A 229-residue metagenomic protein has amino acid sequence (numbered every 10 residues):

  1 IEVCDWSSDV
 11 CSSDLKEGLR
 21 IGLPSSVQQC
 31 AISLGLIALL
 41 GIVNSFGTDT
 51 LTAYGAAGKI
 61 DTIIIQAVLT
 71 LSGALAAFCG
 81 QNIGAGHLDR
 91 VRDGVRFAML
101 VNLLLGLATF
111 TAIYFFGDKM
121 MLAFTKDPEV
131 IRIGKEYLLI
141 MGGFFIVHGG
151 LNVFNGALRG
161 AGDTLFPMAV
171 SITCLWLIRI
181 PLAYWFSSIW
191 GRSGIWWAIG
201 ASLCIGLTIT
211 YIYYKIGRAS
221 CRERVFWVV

Functional and structural regions predicted by a protein language model:
I1-V10, A219, E223-V229: Single conserved hydrophobic/aromatic residue that forms the stacking wall/gate of nucleotide- or nucleobase-binding
C11-A38, I63, A67, L71 (+1 more regions): Hydrophobic faces of transmembrane alpha-helices in multi-pass small-molecule transporters and flippases across diverse
C30-K59, I63, Q81, K119-P128 (+1 more regions): Helix-terminus/linker motif at the lipid-water interface of multi-pass membrane proteins
Y54-G117, H148-V170: Small-residue-rich hydrophobic transmembrane alpha-helices
V68, P128-L151: Alpha-helical transmembrane segments of multi-pass membrane proteins
A108-I131, K135: Short membrane-interface helical motifs at transmembrane helix boundaries in multi-pass membrane transporters
G117, A123, R132, L175-T208: Membrane-interface helix-loop junctions in multi-pass transport and translocation proteins
L203-R224: Multi-pass alpha-helical transporter architecture, strongest for 12-TM Major Facilitator/SLC carriers used
